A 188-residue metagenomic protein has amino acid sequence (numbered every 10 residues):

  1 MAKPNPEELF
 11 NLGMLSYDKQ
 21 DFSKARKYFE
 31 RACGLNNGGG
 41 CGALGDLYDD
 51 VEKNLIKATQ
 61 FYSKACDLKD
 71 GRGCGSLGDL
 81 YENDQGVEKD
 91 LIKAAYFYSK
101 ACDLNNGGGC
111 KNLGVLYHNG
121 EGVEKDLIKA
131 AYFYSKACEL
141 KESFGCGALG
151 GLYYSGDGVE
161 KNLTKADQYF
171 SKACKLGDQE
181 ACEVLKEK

Functional and structural regions predicted by a protein language model:
M1-A43: N-terminal segments that cap or nucleate solenoid repeat domains
A2, K172-K188: Terminal, low-structured helical/coil segments at or just beyond the last alpha-helical repeat
P4-N5, S16-Y17, G34-G38, D49-V51 (+10 more regions): Short helix-capping/linker turns of helical repeat alpha-solenoids
L9-D18, A43-V51, S76-N83, N112-N119 (+2 more regions): Hydrophobic face of amphipathic alpha-helices that form TPR/SEL1-like repeat modules and related alpha-solenoid
